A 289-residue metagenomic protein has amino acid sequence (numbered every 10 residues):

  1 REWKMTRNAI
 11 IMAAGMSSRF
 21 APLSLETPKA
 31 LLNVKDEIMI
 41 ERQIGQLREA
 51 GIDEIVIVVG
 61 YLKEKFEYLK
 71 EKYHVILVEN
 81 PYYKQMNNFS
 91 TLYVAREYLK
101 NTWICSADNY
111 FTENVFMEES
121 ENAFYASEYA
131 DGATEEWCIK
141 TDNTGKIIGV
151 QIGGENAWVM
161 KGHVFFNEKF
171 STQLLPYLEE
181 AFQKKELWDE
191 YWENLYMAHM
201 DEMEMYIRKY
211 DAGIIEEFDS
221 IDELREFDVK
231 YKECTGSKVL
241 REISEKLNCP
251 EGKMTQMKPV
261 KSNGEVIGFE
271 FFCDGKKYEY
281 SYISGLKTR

Functional and structural regions predicted by a protein language model:
W3-L25: N-terminal nucleotide-binding beta1-loop-alpha1 segment
E26-M39: Short catalytic helix/loop segments, enriched in acidic residues and glycine and frequently bearing histidine
E37-E54: A short, N-terminal amphipathic alpha-helix
L62-E64: A conserved acidic beta->alpha catalytic loop
E67-W137: Conserved beta-loop-beta/alpha segment of the NTase-like Rossmann-fold superfamily that binds/positions NTPs
T112-L187, K258-R289: Conserved core of the sugar-phosphate nucleotidyltransferase
K146-I215, D222-E242: Catalytic-core segments of class I nucleotidyltransferases/pyrophosphorylases that form NMP-activated intermediates
K232-S262: Short Lys/Arg-enriched alpha/beta "domain-start" segment
